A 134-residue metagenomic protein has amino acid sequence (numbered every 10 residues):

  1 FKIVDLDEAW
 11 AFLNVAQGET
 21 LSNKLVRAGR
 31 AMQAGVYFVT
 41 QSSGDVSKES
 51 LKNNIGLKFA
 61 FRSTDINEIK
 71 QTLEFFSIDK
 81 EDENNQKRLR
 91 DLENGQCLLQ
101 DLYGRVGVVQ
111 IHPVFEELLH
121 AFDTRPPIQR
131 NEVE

Functional and structural regions predicted by a protein language model:
F1-N84: Conserved P-loop NTPase motor cores
F59, R90-E134: Conserved P-loop NTPase motor module
N85-L89: Hydrophobic alpha-helical transmembrane segments of membrane proteins
